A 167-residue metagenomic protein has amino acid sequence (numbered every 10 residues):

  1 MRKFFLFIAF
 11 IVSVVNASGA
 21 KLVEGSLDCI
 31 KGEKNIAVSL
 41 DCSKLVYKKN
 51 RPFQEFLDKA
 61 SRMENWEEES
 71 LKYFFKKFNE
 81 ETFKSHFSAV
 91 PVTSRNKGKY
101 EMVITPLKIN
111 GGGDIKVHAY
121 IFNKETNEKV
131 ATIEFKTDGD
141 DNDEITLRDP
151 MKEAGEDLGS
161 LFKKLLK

Functional and structural regions predicted by a protein language model:
F4-S13: Sec-dependent N-terminal signal peptides
N16-K72, K164-K167: A structural "domain/chain start" motif
S18-D28, E125, K129-K167: C-terminal/domain-edge helix-coil "capping" segments
N65-S94: Mid-chain, structured segments of secreted extracytoplasmic proteins
S85-I145: Surface-exposed short loop/turn segments
